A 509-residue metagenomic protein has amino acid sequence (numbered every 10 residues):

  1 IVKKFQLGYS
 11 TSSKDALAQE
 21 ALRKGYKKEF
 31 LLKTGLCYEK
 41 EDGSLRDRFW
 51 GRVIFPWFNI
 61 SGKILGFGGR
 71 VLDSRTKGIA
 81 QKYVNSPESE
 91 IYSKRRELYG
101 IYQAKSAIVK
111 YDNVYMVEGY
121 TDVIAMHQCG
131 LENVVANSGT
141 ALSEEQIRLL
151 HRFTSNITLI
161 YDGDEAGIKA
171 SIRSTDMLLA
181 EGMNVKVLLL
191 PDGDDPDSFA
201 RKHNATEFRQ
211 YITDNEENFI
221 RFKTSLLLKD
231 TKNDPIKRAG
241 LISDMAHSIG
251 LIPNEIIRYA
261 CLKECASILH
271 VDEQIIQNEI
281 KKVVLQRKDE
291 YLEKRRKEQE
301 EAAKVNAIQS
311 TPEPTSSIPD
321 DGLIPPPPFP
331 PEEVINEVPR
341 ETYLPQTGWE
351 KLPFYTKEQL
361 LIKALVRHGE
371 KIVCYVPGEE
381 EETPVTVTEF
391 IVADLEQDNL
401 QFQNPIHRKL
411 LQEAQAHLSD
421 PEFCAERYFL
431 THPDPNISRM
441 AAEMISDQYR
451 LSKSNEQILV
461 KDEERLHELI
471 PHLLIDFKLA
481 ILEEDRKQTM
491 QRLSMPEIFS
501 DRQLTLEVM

Functional and structural regions predicted by a protein language model:
V2-K4, T11, R258, K263-A307: Terminal amphipathic helices with adjacent charged low-complexity linkers/tails
L7-K14, R48-G51, K94, V117 (+14 more regions): Conserved phosphate/pyrophosphate-binding and hydrolysis machinery centered on Walker-type P-loop NTPases, extending
S13-F153, I157, A170-S171: Phosphate-handling DNA/RNA-contact segment within nucleic-acid enzymes
R52-L72, S198-K202, T206-Q210, V271 (+2 more regions): Structured, non-catalytic alpha/beta "coupling" segments that mediate domain-domain communication and provide generic
G163-V185, L189-P191: Phosphate/diphosphate-binding loops
G182-N278, V283: C-terminal or mid-to-C-terminal helical accessory/interaction module adjacent to the motor/catalytic core
F222-D230, E396, R408-M509: Bacterial replisome coupling helices
Y291-F423, R427, M440-S446, L451-N455 (+1 more regions): Non-catalytic protein-protein interaction segments used by genome-maintenance enzymes to assemble and couple activities
